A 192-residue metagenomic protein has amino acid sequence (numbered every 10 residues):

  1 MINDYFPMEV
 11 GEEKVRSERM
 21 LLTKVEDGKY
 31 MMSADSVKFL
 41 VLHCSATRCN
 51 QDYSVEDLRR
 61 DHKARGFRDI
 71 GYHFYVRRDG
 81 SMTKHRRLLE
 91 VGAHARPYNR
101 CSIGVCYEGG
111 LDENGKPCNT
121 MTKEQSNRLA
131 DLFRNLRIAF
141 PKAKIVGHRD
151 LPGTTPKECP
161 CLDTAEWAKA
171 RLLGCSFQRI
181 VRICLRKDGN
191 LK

Functional and structural regions predicted by a protein language model:
M1-V41, S45, R78-M82, R87 (+2 more regions): Basic/polar, cationic surfaces and motifs that engage anionic cell-wall and phosphate/carboxylate ligands
A46-D57, D61, R86: N-terminal carbohydrate-binding/catalytic regions of secreted carbohydrate-active enzymes
D57-R65, L132-A139: Structured segments of extracytoplasmic/periplasmic soluble domains in secreted or envelope-associated proteins
E90-V91: A short acidic/small-residue loop/turn micro-motif
H94-P97: Short glycine-biased active-site loop of nucleotidyltransferases that positions the nucleotide triphosphate and helps
